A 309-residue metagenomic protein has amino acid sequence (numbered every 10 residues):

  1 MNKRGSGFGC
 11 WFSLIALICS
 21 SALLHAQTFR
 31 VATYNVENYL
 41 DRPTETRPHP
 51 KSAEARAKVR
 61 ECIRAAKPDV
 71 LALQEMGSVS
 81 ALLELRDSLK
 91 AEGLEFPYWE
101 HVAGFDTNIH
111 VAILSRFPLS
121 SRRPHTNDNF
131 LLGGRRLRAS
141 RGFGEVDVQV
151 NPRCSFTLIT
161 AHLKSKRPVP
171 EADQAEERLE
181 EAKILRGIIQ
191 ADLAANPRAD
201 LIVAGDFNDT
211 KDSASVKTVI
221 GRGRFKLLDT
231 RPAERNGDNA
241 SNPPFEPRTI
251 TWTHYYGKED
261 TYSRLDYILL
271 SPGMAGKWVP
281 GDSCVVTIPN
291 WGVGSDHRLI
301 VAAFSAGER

Functional and structural regions predicted by a protein language model:
N2-F12: Bacterial N-terminal signal peptides that target proteins for export
W11-S21: Bacterial N-terminal signal peptides
L24-E92, Y98-I109, A182-K183, D296 (+1 more regions): N-terminal, active-site-proximal structural segment of metallo-dependent hydrolase catalytic domains
V31-V36, C62-L85, V146, L158 (+5 more regions): Active-site beta-strand/loop signature of hydrolases that rely on acidic residues for catalysis
P43-P50, P68-E75, W99-H101, L131-G133 (+4 more regions): Second-shell loop/turn segments in exported
G77-L163: Structured beta-strand-rich core segments of catalytic domains in phosphoester-bond hydrolases
R138, Q190-I202, N208-R309: Metal-dependent phosphoester-hydrolase catalytic domains
V150-K183, G187: Metal-dependent phosphoester/phosphodiester hydrolase catalytic core
